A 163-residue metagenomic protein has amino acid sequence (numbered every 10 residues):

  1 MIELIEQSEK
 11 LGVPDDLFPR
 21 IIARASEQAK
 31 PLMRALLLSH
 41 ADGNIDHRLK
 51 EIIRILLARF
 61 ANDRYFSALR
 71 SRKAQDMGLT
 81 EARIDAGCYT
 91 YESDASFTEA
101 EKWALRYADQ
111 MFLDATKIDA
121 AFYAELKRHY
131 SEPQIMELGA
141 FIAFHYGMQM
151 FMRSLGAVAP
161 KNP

Functional and structural regions predicted by a protein language model:
M1-E51, S71-Q75: Mobile cap/lid helix-loop segments that border enzyme active or cofactor-binding sites and regulate substrate access
P14-P19, H47-N62, E92-S93, Q134-G139: Alpha-helical scaffold segments that form or flank carboxylate-/histidine-based iron centers
S26-M33, N62-S67, F112-A120: Short acidic alpha-helix initiation/capping motifs at coil-to-helix transition points, especially at protein N-termini
A29-G43, A86-Y89, A120-K127: Short amphipathic alpha-helical segments and their helix-coil junctions
L36, I52-L57, G87-Y91, A104-F112 (+1 more regions): Short alpha-helical scaffolding segments that buttress acidic/His motifs in well-ordered protein cores
K50-D85: Conserved alpha-helical segments that form or flank metal/cofactor-binding pockets of metalloenzymes
S96-A140: Acidic/histidine-rich alpha-helical segments that form the ligand environment of transition-metal centers
E132-A159, P163: Preference for long, well-ordered alpha-helical segments
